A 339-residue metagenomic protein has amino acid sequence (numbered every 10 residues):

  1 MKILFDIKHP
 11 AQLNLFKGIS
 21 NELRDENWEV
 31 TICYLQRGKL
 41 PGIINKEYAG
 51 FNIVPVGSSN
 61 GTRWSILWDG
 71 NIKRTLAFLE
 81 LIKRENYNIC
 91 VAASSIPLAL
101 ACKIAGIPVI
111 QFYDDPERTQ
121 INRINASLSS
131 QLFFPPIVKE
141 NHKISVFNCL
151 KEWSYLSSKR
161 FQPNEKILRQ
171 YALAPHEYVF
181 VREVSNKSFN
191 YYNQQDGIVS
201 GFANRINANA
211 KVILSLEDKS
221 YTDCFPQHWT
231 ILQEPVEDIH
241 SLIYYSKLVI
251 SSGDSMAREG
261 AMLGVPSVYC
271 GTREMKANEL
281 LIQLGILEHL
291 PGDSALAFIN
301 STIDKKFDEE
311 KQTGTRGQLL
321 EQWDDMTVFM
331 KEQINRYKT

Functional and structural regions predicted by a protein language model:
I7, R24-G70: Conserved nucleotide-sugar phosphate-binding/catalytic loop shared by glycosyltransferases and other
V56-T62, V181, A203-Q233: Catalytic donor nucleotide-activated moiety binding site of glycosyltransferases and closely related
R74-L81, K219-M256: Donor nucleotide-activated moiety binding/catalytic core segment of transferases that use nucleotide-activated donors
I89-A101, Q111, L242-E279: A donor-sugar binding/catalytic signature common to diverse glycosyltransferases and related nucleotide-sugar
I110-F112, T119-F134, I243: A conserved, positively charged/aromatic
S130-Q194: A nucleotide-sugar donor-handling region in carbohydrate enzymes
M262-S301, F307: Catalytic binding pocket for nucleotide-activated donors in carbohydrate/polymer assembly enzymes
F307-T339: C-terminal amphipathic helix plus adjacent low-complexity, charged tail appended to glycosyltransferase catalytic
